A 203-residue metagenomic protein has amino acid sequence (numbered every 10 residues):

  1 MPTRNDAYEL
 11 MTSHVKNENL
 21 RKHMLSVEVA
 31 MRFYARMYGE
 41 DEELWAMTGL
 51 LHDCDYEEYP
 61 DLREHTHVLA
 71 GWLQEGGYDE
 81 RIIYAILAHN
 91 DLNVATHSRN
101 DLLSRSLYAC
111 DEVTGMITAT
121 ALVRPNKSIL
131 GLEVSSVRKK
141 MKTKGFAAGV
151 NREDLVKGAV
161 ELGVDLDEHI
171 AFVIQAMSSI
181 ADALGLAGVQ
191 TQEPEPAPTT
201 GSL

Functional and structural regions predicted by a protein language model:
M1-L62: Acidic/His-rich, divalent-metal-binding segments that scaffold phosphate/diphosphate chemistry
P2, D6, K22-S26, E64 (+5 more regions): Conserved active-site and cofactor/substrate-binding residues in soluble primary-metabolism enzymes
Y8, T12, L25-E28, R32 (+5 more regions): Predominant activation on well-ordered alpha-helical scaffold segments within soluble catalytic domains
H14-V15, M31, A35-Y38, G76-G77 (+5 more regions): Structural signal for hydrophobic packing residues in well-ordered secondary-structure cores of soluble enzyme domains
N17, L103-S106, D167: Amphipathic, non-membrane alpha-helical segments in soluble helical-bundle scaffolds
Y38-F146, V156: Divalent metal-dependent catalytic cores for phosphoryl transfer on phosphate-bearing substrates
S136, K142-E193: C-terminal binding/interaction regions
P198-L203: Long, low-complexity, intrinsically disordered segments
